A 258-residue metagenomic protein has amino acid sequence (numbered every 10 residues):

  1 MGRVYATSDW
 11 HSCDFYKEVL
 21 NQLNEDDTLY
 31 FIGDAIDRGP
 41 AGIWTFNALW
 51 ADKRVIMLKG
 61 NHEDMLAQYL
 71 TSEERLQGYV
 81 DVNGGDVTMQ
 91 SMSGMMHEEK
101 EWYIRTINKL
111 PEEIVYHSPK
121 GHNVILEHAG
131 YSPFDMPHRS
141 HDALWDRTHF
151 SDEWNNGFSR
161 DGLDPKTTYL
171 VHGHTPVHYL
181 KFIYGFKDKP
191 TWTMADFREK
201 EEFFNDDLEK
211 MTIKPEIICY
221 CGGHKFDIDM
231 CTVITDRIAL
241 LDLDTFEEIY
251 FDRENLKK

Functional and structural regions predicted by a protein language model:
M1-A48, D52: N-terminal active-site segment of His-dependent metallophosphoesterases
A6-S8, L29-G33, M57-N61, E127 (+2 more regions): Active-site neighborhood of phospho(di)ester-bond hydrolases with catalytic His/Asp-centered motifs
H11-F15, D37-P40, E63-A67, P133-F134 (+2 more regions): Active-site environment of divalent metal-dependent phosphoester hydrolases
G39-Y116, K120-N123, P133, R139-H141 (+1 more regions): Active-site neighborhood of divalent metal-dependent phosphoester bond hydrolases
V115, L126-H128, L240-D244: Short, well-ordered beta-strand micro-motif
S118-P119, E127-Y131, G173-P176: Short, well-ordered beta-to-alpha junction loops that form the rim of enzyme active sites and present histidine/acidic
A129, D135-H141, K181-Y184: A short secondary-structure junction signal
G162-K258: Acidic, His/Gly-rich catalytic cores of divalent-metal-dependent hydrolytic chemistry
